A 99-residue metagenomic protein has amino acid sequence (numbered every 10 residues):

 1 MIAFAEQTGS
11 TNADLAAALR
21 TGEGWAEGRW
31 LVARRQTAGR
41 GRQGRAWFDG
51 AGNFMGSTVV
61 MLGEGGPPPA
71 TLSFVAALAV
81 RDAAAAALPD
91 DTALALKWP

Functional and structural regions predicted by a protein language model:
M1-A93: N-terminal lobe of the biotin/lipoate ligase/transferase fold
L96-W98: Glycine- and Gly-Pro-enriched alpha-helical subdomains that act as flexible, kink-prone "lid/hinge" or packing modules
